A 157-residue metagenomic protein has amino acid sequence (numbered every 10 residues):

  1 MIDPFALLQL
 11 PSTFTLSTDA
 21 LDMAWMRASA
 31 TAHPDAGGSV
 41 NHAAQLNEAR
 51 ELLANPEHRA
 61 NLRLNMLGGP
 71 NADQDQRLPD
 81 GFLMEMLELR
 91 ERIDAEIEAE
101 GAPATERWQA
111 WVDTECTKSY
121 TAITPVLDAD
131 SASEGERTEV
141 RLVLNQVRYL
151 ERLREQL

Functional and structural regions predicted by a protein language model:
M1-L157: C-terminal accessory/regulatory regions appended to core domains
